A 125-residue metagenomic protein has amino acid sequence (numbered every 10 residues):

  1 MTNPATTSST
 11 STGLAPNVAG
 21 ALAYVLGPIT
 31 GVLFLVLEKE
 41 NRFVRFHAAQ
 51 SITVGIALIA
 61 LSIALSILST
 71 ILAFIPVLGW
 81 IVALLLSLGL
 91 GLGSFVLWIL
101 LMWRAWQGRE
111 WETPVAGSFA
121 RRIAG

Functional and structural regions predicted by a protein language model:
M1-A57, W103-G125: Membrane-interface extramembranous regions at the lipid-water interface
G20-L37, S51-L101: Hydrophobic alpha-helical transmembrane segments in multi-pass membrane proteins
